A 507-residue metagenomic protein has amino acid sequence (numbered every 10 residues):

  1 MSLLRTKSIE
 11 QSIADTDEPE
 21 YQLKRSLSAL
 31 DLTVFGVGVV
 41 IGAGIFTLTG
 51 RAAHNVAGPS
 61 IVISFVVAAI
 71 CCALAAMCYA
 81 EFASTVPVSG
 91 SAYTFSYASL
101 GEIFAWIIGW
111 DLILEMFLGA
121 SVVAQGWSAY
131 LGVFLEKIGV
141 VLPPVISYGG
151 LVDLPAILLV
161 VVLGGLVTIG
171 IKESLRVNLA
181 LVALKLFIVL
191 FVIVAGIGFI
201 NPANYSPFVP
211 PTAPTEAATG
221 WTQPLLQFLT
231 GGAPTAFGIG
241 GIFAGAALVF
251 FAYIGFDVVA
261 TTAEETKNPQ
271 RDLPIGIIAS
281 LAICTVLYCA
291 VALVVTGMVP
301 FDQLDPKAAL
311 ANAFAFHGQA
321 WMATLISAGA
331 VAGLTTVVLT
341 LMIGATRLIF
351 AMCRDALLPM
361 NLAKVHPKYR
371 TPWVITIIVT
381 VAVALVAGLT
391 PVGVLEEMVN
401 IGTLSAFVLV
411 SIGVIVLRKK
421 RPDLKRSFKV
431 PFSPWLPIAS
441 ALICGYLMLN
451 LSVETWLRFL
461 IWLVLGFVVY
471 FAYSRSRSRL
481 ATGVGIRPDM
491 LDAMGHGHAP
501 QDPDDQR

Functional and structural regions predicted by a protein language model:
M1-G50, H54-P59, A73-M77, V86-S89 (+7 more regions): Membrane-interface "cap" regions at the ends of multi-pass membrane proteins
L23-L27, V37, I45-S147, L190 (+4 more regions): Extracellular loop-to-transmembrane helix junctions
F46, L74, V88, D111-A129 (+4 more regions): Membrane-helix boundary/coupling elements in multi-pass transport proteins
I70-L74, K185-F199, Y253, P274-D302 (+1 more regions): Selective recognition of specific alpha-helical transmembrane segments in multi-pass small-molecule
T94-F95, G101, G132-V145, P211-F237 (+4 more regions): TM-loop-TM module centered on a large, flexible mid-protein loop between adjacent transmembrane helices in multi-pass
A129-K137, L184-Q227, L293-G297, F407-L424 (+1 more regions): Hydrophobic alpha-helical segments and their helix-loop junctions in multi-pass secondary transporters
Y148-L151, L163, N361-W373, F407-T455 (+2 more regions): C-terminal membrane-solvent junction of multi-pass transporters and transport-like membrane proteins
L151-A213, I277-I278, V399-L409, L436 (+1 more regions): Membrane-interface loop-to-helix entry segments
